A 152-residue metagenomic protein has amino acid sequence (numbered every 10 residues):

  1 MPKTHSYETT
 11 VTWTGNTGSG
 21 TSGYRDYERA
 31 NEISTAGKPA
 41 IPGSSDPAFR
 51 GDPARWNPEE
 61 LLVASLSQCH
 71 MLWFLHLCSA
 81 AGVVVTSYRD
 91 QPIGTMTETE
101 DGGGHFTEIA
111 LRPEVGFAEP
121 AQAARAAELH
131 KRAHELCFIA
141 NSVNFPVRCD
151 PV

Functional and structural regions predicted by a protein language model:
M1-A64, L72-V152: Extended beta-strand/beta-hairpin segments
